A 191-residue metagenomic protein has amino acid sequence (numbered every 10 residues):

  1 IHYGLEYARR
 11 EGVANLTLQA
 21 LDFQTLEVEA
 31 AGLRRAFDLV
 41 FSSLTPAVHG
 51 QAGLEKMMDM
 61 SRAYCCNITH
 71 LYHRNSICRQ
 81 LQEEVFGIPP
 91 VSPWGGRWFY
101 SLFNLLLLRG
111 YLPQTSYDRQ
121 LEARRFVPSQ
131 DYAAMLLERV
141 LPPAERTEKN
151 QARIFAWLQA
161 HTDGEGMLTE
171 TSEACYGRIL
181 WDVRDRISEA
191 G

Functional and structural regions predicted by a protein language model:
I1: Conserved SAM/SAH-binding beta-strand->alpha-helix loop
G4-A8: Conserved SAM-binding loop
R10-V28: Conserved SAM-binding strand-loop segment of SAM-dependent methyltransferases
V28-L39: A short acidic, Gly/Pro-enriched loop at the edge of an enzyme's catalytic core that lines a small-molecule cofactor
T45-R62: A short, conserved alpha-helix within the catalytic core of class I
K56, R62-R97: Conserved class I S-adenosyl-L-methionine
S92-S116: Short alpha-helix
Q114-G191: Conserved Class I S-adenosyl-L-methionine
